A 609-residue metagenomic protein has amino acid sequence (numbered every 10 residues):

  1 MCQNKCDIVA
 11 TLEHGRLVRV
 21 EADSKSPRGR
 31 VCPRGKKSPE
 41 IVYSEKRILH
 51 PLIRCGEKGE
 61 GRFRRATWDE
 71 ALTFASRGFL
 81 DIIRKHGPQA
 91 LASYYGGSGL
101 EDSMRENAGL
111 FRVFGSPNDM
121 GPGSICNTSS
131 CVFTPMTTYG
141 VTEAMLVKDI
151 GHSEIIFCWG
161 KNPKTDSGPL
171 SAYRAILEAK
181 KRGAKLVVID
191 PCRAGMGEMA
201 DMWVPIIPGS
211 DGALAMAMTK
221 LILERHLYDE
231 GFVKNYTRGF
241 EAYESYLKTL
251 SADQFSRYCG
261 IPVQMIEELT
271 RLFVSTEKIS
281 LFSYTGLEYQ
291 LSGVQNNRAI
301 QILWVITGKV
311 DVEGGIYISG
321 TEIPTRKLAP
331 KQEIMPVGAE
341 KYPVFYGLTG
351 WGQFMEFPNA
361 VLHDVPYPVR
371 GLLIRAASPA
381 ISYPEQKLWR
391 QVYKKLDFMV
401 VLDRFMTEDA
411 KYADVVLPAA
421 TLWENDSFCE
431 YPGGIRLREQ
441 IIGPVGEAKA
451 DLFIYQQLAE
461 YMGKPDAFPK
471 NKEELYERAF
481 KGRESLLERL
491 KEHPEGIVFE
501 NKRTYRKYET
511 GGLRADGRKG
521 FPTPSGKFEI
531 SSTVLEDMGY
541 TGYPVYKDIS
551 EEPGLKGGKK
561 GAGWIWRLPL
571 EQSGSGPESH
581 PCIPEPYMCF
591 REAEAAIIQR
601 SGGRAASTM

Functional and structural regions predicted by a protein language model:
M1-R225, T249, Q254, P262 (+3 more regions): N-terminal export/assembly segments and adjacent metallocofactor-ligating motifs of anaerobic energy-metabolism
R54-R65, R225-V263, I441-E529: N-terminal leader/propeptide and maturation segments of large enzyme subunits in energy/redox metabolism and hydrolases
G78, I82, V113, P117 (+8 more regions): Change "in soluble alpha/beta enzymes" to "in soluble alpha/beta proteins
H86-A90, Y228-V233, S280, D311-I318 (+1 more regions): Flexible, glycine/charged-enriched surface loops at secondary-structure junctions
R105-I176, R182-I189, G212-M216, Q301-Y412 (+3 more regions): Extended redox/cofactor-interaction regions of prokaryotic respiratory oxidoreductases
V141-V147, P163-L170, P205-S210, G231-K234 (+10 more regions): Alpha-helix capping and helix-loop boundary segments enriched in small/acidic/polar residues
A200-I206, G433-V445: Short beta-alpha connecting loops at secondary-structure transitions that line or flank enzyme active sites
M218, R238-M355: Active-site phosphate/pyrophosphate-binding segments
